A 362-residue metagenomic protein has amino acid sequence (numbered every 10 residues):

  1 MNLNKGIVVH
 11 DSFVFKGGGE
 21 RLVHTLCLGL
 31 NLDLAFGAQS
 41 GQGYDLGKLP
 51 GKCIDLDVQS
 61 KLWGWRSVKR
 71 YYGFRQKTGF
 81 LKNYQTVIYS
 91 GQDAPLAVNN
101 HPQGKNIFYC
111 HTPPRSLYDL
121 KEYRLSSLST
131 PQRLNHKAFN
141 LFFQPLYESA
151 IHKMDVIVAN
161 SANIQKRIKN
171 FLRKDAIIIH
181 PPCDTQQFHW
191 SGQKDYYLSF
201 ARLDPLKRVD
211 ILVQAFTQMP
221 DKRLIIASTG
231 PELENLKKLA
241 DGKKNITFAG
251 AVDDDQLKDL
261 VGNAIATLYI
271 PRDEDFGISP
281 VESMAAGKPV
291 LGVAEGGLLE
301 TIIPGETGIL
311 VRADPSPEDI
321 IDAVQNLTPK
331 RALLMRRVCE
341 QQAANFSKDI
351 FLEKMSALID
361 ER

Functional and structural regions predicted by a protein language model:
D33-A97: Active-site donor-binding segments of glycosyltransferases and PAPS-dependent sulfotransferases
K69-Y71, P315-D319, L333-D360: A charged, aromatic-enriched C-terminal amphipathic alpha-helix characteristic of glycosyltransferases across folds
L125-I157, Q165: Membrane-proximal helix-turn-helix segments that form the acceptor-binding/catalytic region of lipid-linked
H189-K207, V213-D221, I225: Conserved donor-binding/catalytic core segment of Leloir-type glycosyltransferases
E234-K258: Nucleotide-activated donor-binding/catalytic signature segment of Leloir-type glycosyltransferases, i.e., the conserved
R272: Aromatic "clamp/platform" in nucleotide-sugar-dependent glycosyltransferases that forms part of the donor/acceptor
P289-G292, I302: Short hydrophobic beta-strand element within catalytic cores of glycosyltransferases and related nucleotide-activated
L299-V324: Change "using UDP/GDP/dTDP sugars" to "using nucleotide sugars
